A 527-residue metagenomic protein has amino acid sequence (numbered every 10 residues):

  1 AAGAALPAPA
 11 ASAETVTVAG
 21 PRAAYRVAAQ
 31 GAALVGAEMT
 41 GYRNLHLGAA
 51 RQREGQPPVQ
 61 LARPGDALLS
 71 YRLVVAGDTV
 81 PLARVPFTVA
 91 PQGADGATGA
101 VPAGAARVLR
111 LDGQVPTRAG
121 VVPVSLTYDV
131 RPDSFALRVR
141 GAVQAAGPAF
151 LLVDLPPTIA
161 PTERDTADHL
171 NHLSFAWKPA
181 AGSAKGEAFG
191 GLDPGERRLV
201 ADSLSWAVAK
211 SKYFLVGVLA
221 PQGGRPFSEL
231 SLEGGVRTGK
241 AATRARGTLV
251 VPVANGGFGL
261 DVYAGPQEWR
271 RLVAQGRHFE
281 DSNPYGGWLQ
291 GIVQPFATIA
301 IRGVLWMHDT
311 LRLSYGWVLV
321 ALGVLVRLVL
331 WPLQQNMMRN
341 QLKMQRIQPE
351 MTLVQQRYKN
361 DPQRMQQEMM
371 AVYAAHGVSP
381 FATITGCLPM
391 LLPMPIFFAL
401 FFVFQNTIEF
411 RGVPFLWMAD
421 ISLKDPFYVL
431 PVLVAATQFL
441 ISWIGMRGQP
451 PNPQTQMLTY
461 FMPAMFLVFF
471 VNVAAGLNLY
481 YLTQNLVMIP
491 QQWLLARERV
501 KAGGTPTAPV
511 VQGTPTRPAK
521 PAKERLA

Functional and structural regions predicted by a protein language model:
A1-A11, F189-P194, T507-A519: Intrinsically disordered, low-complexity linkers and terminal tails enriched in Pro/Gly and often acidic or mixed-charge
A5, E14, T98, T117-R118 (+7 more regions): Short, well-ordered helical secondary-structure segments
A5-P7, G195, L199-V200, L230-L232 (+5 more regions): Mixed-charge, polar/low-complexity N-terminal
A10, T15-N283: Soluble non-transmembrane domains of integral membrane proteins
V27, G141-A142, V153-P156, T162-H172 (+2 more regions): Helix-loop-helix
